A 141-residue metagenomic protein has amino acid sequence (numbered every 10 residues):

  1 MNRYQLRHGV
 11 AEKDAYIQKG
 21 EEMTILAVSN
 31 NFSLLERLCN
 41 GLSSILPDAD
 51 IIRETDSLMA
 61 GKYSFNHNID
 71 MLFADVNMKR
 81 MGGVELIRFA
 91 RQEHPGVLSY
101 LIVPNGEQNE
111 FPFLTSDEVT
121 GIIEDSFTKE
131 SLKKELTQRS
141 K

Functional and structural regions predicted by a protein language model:
F32-I52: Two-component/phosphorelay signaling modules centered on CheY-like receiver
R53-M71: Acidic, metal-coordinating helix/loop segments flanking the phosphotransfer/catalytic sites of two-component signaling
D56, G82-E85: Acidic catalytic/metal-coordinating carboxylates
K62, V84-P95: Short amphipathic alpha-helix used as the core "switch/output" element in two-component signaling
A74-D75: Active-site T/S-Asp motif of two-component receiver
M78: Receiver (REC) domain active-site loop signature in two-component systems and cognate sites in sensor histidine kinases
E85, V103-I122, K129: Alpha4 helix (beta4-alpha4-beta5 surface) of REC/receiver domains from two-component response regulators
F127-T137: C-terminal output helix
